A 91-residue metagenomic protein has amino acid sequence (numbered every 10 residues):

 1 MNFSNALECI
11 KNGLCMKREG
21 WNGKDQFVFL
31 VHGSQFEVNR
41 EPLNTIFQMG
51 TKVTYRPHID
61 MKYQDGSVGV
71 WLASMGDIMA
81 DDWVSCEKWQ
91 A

Functional and structural regions predicted by a protein language model:
M1-N44, M49, M61: Catalytic phosphate/metal-binding cores of nucleic-acid and nucleotide-processing enzymes, i.e., regions that mediate
K52-V53: Extracellular/periplasmic catalytic domains that process cell-envelope and extracellular macromolecules
R56-A91: Short, compact, well-ordered microdomains
